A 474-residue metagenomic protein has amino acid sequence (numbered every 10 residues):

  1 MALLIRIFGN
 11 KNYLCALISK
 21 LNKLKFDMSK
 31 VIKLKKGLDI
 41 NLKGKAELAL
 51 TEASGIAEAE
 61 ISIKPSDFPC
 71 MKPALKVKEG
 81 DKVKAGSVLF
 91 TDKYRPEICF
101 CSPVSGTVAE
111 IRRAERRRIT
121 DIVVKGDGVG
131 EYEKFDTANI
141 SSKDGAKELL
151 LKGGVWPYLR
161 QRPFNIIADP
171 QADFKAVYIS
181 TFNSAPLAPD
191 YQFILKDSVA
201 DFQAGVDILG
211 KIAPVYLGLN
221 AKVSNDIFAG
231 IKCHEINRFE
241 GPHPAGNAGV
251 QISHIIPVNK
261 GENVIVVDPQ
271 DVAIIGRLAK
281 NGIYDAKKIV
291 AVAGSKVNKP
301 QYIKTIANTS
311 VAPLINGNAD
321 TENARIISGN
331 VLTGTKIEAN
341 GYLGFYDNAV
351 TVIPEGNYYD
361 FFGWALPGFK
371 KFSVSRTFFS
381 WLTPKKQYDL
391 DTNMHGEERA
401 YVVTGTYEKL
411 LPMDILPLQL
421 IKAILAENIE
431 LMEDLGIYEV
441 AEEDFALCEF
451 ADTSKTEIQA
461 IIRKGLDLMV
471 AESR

Functional and structural regions predicted by a protein language model:
M1-L34, F445, E449-R474: N-terminal charge/polar-biased segments
L14-K76, T91, F239: N-terminal, Lys/Arg-enriched amphipathic/low-complexity engagement segments that precede the first folded domain
M71, V77, Y94-E97, K299: Short, solvent-exposed loop/turn positions at domain surfaces that link secondary-structure elements or cap domain
V77-T91, E110: Short, well-structured beta-strand-loop connectors
E97-S105: Short coil-to-beta-strand transition motifs
I98, R112-R474: Buried, small/hydrophobic-residue-enriched core segments of structured protein domains
